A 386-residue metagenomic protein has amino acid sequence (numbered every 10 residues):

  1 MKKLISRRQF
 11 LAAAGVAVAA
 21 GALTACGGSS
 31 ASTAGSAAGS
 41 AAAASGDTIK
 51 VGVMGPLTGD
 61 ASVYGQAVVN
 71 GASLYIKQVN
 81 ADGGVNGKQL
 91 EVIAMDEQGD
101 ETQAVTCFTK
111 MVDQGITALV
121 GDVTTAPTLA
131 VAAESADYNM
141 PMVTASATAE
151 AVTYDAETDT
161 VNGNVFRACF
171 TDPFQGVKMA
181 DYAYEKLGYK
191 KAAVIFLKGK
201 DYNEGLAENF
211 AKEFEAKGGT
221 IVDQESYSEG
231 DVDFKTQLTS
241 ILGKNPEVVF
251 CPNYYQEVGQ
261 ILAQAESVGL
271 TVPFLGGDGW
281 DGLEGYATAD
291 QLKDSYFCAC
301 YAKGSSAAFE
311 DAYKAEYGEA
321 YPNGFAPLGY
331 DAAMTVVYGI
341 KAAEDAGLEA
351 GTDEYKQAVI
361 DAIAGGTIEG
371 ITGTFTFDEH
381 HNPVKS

Functional and structural regions predicted by a protein language model:
M1-K50, A81, D113: Short, low-complexity disordered leader/linker segments with a strong preference for bacterial N-terminal type II
A41, N70-V92, E215-G219: Signal peptide-proximal N-terminal region of secreted/periplasmic/extracellular or secretory-lumen proteins
S45, G52-G71, M95-E101, V123-T124 (+2 more regions): Extracytoplasmic "Venus flytrap"
V53, M111-V123, P141-A145, A193-F196 (+4 more regions): Periplasmic-binding protein-like
V63-V68, D82-Y154, Y227-V232, Q264: Beta-alpha junction/loop-to-helix N-cap segments that form part of ligand/metal-binding clefts
T160-E225, V248, V336: An alpha-beta-alpha
L262-A332, A342-A343: Extracellular/periplasmic periplasmic-binding protein-like sensory domains
E316-N323, V337-S386: Segments of small-molecule ligand-sensing domains
